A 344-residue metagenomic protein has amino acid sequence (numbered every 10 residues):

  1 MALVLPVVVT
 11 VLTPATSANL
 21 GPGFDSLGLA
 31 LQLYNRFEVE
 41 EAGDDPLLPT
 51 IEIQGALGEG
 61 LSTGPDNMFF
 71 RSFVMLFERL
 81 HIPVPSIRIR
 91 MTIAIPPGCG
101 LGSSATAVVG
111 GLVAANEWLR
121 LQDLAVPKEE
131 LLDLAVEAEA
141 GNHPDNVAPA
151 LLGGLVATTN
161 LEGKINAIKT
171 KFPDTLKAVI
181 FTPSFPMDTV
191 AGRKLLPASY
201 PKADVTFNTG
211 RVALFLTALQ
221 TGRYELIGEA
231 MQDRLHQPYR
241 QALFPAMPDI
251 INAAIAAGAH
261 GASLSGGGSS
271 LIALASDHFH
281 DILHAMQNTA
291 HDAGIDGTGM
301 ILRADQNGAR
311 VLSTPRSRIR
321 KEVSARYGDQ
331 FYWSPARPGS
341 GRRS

Functional and structural regions predicted by a protein language model:
M1-C99, V113, E117-L124, D305-N307 (+2 more regions): ATP-binding N-lobe of GHMP and related small-molecule kinases
D25-G28, E137-A148, I165-K171, L216 (+1 more regions): A generic local secondary-structure boundary/capping motif
E40, A150-L161, A273-S276, L312-T314: Short beta-strand-to-turn element immediately C-terminal to the catalytic PLP-Schiff-base lysine in fold type I
M68-R79, V212, I250-A254, A285-M286: Short, well-ordered amphipathic alpha-helical segments that serve as non-catalytic structural scaffolds within diverse
E78, P83-N166, S340-R343: Gly/Ser-rich oxyanion-binding loop with an adjacent helix/lid that shapes the negatively charged ligand pocket
D174-N252, A256-G258: Acyltransferase
L219-S344: Glycine-rich, charge-dense phosphate/pyrophosphate-binding loop(s) and the adjacent flexible "lid"/catalytic subdomain
